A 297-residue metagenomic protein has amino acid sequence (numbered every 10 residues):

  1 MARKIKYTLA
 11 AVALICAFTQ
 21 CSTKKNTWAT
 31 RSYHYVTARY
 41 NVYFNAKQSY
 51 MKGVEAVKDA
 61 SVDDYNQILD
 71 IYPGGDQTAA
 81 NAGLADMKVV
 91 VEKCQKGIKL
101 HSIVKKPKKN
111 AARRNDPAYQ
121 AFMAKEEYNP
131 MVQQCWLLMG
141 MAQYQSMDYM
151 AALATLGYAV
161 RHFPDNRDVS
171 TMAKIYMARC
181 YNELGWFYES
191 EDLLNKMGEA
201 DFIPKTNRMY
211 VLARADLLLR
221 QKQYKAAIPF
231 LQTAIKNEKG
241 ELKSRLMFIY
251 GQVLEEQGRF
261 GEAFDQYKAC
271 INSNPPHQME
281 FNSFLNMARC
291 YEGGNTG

Functional and structural regions predicted by a protein language model:
A2-I5, Q20-G297: Acidic, polar-rich low-complexity tracts and alpha-helical solenoid repeat scaffolds
A10-A17: Bacterial N-terminal signal peptides
